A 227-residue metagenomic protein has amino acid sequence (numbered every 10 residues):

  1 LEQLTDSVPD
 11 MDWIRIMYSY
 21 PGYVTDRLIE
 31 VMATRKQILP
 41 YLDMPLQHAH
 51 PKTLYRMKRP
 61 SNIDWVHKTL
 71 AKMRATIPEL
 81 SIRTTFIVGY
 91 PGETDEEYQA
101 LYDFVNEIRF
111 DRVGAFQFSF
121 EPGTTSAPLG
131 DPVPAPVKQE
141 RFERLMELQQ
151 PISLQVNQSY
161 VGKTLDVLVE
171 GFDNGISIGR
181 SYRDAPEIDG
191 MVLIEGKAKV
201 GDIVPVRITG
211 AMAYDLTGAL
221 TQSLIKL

Functional and structural regions predicted by a protein language model:
L1-D95: Conserved SAM/AdoMet-binding glycine-rich loop
I16, M44, T85, V105 (+4 more regions): Conserved, mostly hydrophobic/aromatic
Y23-R27, L46-K58, V88-D95, D111-P136 (+3 more regions): Flexible glycine/acidic-rich beta-alpha junction loops that bind and position SAM and/or redox cofactors in anaerobic
L28-I29, L101, I194: Short beta-alpha junctions and helix-cap segments that line functional grooves
M32-A33, L101, G130-V133: Short, hinge-like loop/turn segments at secondary-structure boundaries
L42, I63-A71, A75, Q99 (+4 more regions): Proteins enriched for Cys/Gly/acidic motifs involved in redox and nucleic-acid/cofactor modification
Q117, P128-L227: Terminal RNA-binding accessory module
